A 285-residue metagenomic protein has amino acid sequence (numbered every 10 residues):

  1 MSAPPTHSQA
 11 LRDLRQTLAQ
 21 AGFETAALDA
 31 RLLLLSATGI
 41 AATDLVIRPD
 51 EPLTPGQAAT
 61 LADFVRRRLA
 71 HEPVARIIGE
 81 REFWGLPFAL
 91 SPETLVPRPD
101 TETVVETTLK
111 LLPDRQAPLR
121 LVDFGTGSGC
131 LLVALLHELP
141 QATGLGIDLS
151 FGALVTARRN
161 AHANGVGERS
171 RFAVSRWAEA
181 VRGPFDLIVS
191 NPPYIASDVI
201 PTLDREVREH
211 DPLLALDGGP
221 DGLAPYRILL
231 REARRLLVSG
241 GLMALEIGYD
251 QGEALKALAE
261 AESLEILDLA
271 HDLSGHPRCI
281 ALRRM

Functional and structural regions predicted by a protein language model:
M1-A26: Non-catalytic nucleic-acid substrate-recognition regions in nucleic-acid-modifying enzymes
S2, A27, L32-L111: Conserved AdoMet
L18, L112, A161, A233 (+1 more regions): Conserved hydrophobic residues forming the short capping helix/wall of the S-adenosyl-L-methionine
L33, H71, T101, L131 (+6 more regions): Residue-level signal for inorganic ion chemistry
P97, D123, G146, G218 (+1 more regions): Conserved SAM-binding loop
T103-T202: Conserved SAM/SAH cofactor-binding pocket of Class I
Y194-P225: Mobile active-site "lid"/loop adjacent to the S-adenosyl-L-methionine
P220-L282: Conserved Class I SAM-dependent methyltransferase catalytic core
